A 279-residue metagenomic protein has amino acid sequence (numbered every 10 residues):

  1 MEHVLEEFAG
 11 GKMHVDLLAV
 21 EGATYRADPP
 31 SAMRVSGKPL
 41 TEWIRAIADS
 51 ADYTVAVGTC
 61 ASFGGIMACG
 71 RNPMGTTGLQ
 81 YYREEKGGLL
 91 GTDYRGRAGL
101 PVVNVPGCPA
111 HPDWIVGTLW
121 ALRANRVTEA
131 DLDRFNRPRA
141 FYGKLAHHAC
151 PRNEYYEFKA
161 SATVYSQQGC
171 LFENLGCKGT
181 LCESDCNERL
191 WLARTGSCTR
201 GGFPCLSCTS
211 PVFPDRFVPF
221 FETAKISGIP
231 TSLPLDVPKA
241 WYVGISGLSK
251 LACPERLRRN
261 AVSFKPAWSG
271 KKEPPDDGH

Functional and structural regions predicted by a protein language model:
M1-A19, T92, G96-N104, G117-H279: Iron-sulfur (Fe-S) cluster-binding modules
M1-I44: Extended, subdomain-level signal for the structured scaffold at the beginning of enzyme domains
Y25-R26, A61-F63, V212: Glycine-rich nucleotide phosphate-binding loop and flanking beta-alpha elements of Rossmann-like dinucleotide-binding
P30-S31, G65-G70, V116-T118: Short acidic, glycine/serine/threonine-rich loops at helix termini
R45-A51: Short, conserved loop/helix-junction motifs that constitute active-site signature segments in enzyme catalytic cores
G64-A98, V103, G107: Class I SAM-dependent methyltransferase SAM-binding "motif I" and its flanking Rossmann-like core
A110-P112: Early transmembrane alpha-helices of polytopic membrane proteins
